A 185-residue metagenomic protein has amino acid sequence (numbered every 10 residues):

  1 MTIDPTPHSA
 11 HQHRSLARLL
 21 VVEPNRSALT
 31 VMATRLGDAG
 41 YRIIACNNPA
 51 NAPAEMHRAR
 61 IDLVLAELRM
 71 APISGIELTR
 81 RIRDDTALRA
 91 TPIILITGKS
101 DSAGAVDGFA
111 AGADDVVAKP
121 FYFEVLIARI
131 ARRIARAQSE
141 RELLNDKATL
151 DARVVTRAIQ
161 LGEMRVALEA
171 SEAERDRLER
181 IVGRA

Functional and structural regions predicted by a protein language model:
M1-L20, P24, I159, V166-A185: Non-catalytic signal-transmission and effector/linker regions of two-component phosphorelay proteins
H13-A28, M32-L36, V64-L65: Conserved acidic segment of CheY-like receiver
G40-N48, E55: Short hydrophobic/Thr-rich beta-strand motif most characteristic of the beta2 strand and flanking loop of CheY-like
N47-N48, S74-E77: Acidic catalytic/metal-coordinating carboxylates
A54, I76-R89: Short amphipathic alpha-helix used as the core "switch/output" element in two-component signaling
E67, T97: Active-site residues of response regulator receiver
E77, S100-D115: Alpha4 helix (beta4-alpha4-beta5 surface) of REC/receiver domains from two-component response regulators
F121-I130, I134: C-terminal output helix
